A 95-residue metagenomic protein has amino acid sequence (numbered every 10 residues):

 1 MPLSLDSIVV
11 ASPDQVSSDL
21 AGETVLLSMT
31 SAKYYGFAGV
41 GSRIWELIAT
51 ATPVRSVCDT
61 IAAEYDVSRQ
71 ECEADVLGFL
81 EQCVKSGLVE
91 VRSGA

Functional and structural regions predicted by a protein language model:
M1-T24: Long, low-complexity, charged/polar intrinsically disordered regions in eukaryotic proteins
L20, K33-A95: Long, charge-rich, low-complexity alpha-helical segments
